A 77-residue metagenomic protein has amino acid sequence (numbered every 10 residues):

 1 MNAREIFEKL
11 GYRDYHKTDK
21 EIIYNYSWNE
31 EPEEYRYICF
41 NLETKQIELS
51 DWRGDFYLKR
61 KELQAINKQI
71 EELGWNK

Functional and structural regions predicted by a protein language model:
M1-Y15: Amphipathic alpha-helical segments
A3-I6, D55-K77: Ampiphathic alpha-helical segments that act as solvent-exposed interaction surfaces
H16-L63: Acidic, low-complexity, intrinsically disordered interaction modules
